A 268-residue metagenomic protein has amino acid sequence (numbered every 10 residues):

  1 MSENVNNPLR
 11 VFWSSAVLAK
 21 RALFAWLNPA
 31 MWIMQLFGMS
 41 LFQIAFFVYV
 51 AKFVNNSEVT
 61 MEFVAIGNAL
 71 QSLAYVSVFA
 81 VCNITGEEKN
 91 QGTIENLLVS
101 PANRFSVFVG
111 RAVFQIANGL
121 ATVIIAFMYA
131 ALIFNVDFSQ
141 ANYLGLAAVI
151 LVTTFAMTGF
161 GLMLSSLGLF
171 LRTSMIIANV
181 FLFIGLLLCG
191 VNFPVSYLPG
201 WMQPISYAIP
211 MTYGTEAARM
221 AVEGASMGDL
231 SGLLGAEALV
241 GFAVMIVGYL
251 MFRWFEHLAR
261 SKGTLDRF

Functional and structural regions predicted by a protein language model:
M1-F268: Hydrophobic transmembrane alpha-helices and immediately adjacent juxtamembrane helices of multi-pass inner-membrane
